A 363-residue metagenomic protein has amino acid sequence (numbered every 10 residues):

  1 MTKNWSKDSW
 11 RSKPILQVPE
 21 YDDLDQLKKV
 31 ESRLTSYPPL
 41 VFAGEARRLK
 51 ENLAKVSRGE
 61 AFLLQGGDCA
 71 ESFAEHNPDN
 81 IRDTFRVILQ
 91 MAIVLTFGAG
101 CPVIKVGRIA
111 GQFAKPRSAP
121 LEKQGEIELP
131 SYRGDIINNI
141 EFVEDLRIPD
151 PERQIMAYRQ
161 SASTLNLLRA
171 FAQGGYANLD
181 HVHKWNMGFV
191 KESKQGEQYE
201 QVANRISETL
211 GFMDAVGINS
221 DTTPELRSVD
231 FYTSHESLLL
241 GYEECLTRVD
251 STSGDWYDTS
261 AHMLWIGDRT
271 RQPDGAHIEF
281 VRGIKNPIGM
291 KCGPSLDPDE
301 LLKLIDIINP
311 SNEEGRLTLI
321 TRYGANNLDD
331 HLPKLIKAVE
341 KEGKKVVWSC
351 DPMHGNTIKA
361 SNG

Functional and structural regions predicted by a protein language model:
M1-D135: Long, contiguous, compositionally biased segments that the model treats as domain-scale units
E20, P38, F42-A46, D150 (+3 more regions): Serine/threonine-rich low-complexity intrinsically disordered regions
R48-K50, D274-H277, L304, L332-L335: Glycine-rich, charged/polar anion/phosphate-binding loops that engage phosphate groups from diverse ligands
E71, H76-G324: Active-site-facing alpha/beta catalytic cores
L301-P310, G315-C350, H354-G363: Non-transmembrane, aqueous-exposed alpha-helical and coiled segments at domain scale
